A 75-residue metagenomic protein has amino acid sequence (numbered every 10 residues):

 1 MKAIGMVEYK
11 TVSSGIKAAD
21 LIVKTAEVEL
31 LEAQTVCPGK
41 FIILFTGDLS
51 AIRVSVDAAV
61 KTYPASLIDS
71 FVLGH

Functional and structural regions predicted by a protein language model:
M1, V23, A33-C37, Y63-A65 (+1 more regions): Solvent-exposed alpha-helices and their adjacent loops that cap or buttress functional pockets in soluble metabolic
M1-K10: Short glycine-/aliphatic-rich beta-strand segments at the starts of folded cytosolic domains
I4, F41-L44, S66-H75: Metallocofactor- and cofactor-centric catalytic cores in central/energy metabolism, strongly enriched
S13-T25: Short amphipathic alpha-helix segments
A26-E27, V60-I68: A common structural junction motif
T46-I52: Helix N-cap motif at beta-to-alpha junctions
I52-K61: Alpha/propeptide regions of enzymes that mature by internal proteolysis
